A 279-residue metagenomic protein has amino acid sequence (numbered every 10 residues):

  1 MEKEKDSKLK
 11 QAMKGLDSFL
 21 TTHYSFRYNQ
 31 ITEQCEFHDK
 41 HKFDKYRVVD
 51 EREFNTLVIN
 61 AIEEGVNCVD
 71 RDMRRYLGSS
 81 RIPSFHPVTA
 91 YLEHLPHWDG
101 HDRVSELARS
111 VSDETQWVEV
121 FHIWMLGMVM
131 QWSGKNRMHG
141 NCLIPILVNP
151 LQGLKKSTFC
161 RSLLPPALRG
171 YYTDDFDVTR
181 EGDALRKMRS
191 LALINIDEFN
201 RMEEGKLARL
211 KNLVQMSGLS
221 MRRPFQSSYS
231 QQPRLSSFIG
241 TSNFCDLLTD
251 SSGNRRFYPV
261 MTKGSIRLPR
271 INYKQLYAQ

Functional and structural regions predicted by a protein language model:
M1-D102, S112-E119: N-terminal nucleic-acid engagement/recognition segments and initiation subdomains in replication, restriction
Q11, Q30-Q34, E53, E63-E64 (+8 more regions): Residue-identity detector for glutamine
T21-T22, T32, T56, T89 (+7 more regions): Residue-identity detector for threonine
I62-H86, G140-L143, G170-T173, R180-K206 (+3 more regions): Feature primarily recognizes SF3-like P-loop helicase cores of small DNA viruses
L77-R189: P-loop NTPase catalytic core of nucleic-acid-dependent motor ATPases
C160, L210-K211: Short amphipathic alpha-helical segments and helix-helix/interface helices
